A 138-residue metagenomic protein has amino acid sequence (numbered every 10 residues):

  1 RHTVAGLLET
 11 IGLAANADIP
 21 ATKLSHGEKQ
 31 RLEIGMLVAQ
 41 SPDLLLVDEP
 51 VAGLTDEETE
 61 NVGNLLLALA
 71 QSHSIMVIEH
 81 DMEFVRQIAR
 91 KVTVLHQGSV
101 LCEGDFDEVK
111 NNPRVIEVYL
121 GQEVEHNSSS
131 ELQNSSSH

Functional and structural regions predicted by a protein language model:
L7-K23, E28: Conserved ABC nucleotide-binding domain
S41: Conserved catalytic motifs of ABC-family nucleotide-binding domains
L45-E49: Catalytic Walker B motif of ABC-type/P-loop ATPase nucleotide-binding domains
T59-Q71: Helical segment within the ABC ATPase nucleotide-binding domain
V85-Q87: A short, surface-exposed alpha-helical micro-motif characterized by mixed small hydrophobic and charged/polar residues
E103-G104: ABC ATPase "signature
